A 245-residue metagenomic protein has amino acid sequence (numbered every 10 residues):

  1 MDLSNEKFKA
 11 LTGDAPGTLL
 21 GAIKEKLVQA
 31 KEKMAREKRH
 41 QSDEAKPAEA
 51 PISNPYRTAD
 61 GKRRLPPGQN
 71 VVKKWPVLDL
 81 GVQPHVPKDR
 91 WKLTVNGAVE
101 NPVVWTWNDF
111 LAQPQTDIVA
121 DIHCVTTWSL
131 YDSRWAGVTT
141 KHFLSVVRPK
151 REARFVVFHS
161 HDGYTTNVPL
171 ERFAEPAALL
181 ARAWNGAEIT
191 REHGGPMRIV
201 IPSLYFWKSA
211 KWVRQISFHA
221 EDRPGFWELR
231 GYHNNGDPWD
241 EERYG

Functional and structural regions predicted by a protein language model:
D2-G245: Structured, non-membrane catalytic/scaffold regions adjacent to prosthetic-group chemistry
